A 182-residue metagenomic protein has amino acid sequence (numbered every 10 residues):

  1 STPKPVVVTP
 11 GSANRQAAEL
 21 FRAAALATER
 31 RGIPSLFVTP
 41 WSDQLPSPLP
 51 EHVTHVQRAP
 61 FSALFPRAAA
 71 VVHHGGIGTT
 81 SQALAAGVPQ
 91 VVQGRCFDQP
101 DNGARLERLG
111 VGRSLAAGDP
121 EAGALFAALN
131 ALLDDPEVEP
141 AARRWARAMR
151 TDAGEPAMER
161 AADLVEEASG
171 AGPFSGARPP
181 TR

Functional and structural regions predicted by a protein language model:
S1-A70: Donor-nucleotide binding loops and adjacent catalytic segments primarily of GT-B fold Leloir glycosyltransferases
L36-F37, V91-V92, R113-L115: Short hydrophobic alpha-helical runs that function as membrane-insertion/retention elements
V56-R105: A donor-sugar binding/catalytic signature common to diverse glycosyltransferases and related nucleotide-sugar
Q93-F97, A116, L133, D152: Alpha-helix capping and helix-loop boundary segments enriched in small/acidic/polar residues
F97-A128, A157: Change "using UDP/GDP/dTDP sugars" to "using nucleotide sugars
G123-R182: C-terminal amphipathic helix plus adjacent low-complexity, charged tail appended to glycosyltransferase catalytic
